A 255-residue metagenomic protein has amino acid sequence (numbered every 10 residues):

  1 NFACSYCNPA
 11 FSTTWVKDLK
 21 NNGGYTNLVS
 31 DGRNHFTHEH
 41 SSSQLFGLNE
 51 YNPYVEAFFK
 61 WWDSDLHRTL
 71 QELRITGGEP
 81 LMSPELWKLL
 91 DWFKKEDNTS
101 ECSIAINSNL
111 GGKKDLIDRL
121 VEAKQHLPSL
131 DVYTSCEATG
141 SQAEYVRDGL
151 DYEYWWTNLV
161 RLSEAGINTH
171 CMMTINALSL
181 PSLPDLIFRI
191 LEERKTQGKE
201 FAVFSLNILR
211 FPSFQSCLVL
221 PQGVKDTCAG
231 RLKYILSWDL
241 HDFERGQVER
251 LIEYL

Functional and structural regions predicted by a protein language model:
N1-P9: Local cysteine-cluster metal-coordination motifs and their immediate loop/turn environment, predominantly Fe-S cluster
A10, T14, A165, R189 (+1 more regions): Phosphate/oxyanion-binding loops and surfaces in catalytic or ligand/nucleic-acid-binding neighborhoods
A10-Y54, R68-P84, E96-L116, K124-W156 (+2 more regions): Core AdoMet radical
F58-W61, L89, W155-N158, L162 (+1 more regions): Alpha-helical packing segments of well-folded alpha/beta enzyme cores
W61-R68, E96, H126-L127, N158-T169 (+2 more regions): A structural motif corresponding to the C-terminal end of an alpha-helix and its immediate exit/capping segment
E85-D91, K114-E122, S182-L186: Distinct, well-ordered alpha-helical segments
A177-E193: Catalytic cores of alpha/beta
E192-L255: C-terminal accessory regions of radical SAM enzymes
